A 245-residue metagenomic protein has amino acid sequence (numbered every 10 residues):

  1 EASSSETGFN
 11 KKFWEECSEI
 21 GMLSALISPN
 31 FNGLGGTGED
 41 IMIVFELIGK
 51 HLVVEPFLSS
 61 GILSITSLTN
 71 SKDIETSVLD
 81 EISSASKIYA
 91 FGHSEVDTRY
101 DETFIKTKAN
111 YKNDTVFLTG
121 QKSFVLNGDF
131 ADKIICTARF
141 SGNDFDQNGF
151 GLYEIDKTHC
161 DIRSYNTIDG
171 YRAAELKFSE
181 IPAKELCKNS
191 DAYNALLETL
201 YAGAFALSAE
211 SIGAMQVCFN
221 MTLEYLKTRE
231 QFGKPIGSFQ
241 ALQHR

Functional and structural regions predicted by a protein language model:
E1-I20: Short secondary-structure junction/hinge motifs that connect adjacent elements
S18-T76, D80, S84-A85, N127-K133: Internal helix-loop-helix
V44, G120, C136, Y153 (+2 more regions): Residue-level signal for inorganic ion chemistry
G49-K50, C160-R245: Glycine-rich beta->alpha junctions and the first turn(s) of the following alpha-helix
A85-V96, C136: A short, Trp-centered hydrophobic/proline-enriched beta-strand micro-motif
D97-Y100, V125-L126, Y165-D169: Short Gly/Pro-enriched turn/cap motifs at secondary-structure boundaries
T107-N110: A structural signal for short hydrophobic beta-strand segments in well-ordered beta-sheet cores
Q121-C160: A short core secondary-structure module
